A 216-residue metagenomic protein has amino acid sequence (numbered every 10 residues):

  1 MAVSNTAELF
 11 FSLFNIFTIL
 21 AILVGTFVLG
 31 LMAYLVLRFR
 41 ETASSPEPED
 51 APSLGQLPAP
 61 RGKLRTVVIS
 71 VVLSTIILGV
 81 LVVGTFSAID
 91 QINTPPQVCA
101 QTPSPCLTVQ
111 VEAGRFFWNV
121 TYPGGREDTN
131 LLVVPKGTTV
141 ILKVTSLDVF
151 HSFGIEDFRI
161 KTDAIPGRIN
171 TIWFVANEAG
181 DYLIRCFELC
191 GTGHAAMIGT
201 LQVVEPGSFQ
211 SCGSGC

Functional and structural regions predicted by a protein language model:
M1-R126, N130-L131, S211, C216: Extracytoplasmic entry segments of secretory-pathway proteins
S4, P135-G137, E205: Helix N-cap and loop-to-helix transition residues
E8, Q101-P103, R126, V134 (+3 more regions): A generic structural signal for short, solvent-exposed coil/turn residues that cap or connect secondary-structure
E41, R126, D157, R168 (+1 more regions): Residue-level detector of alpha-helical recognition elements and their boundaries
L78-G79, S104-P105, T162-C216: Extracellular/periplasmic metallocenter environments
Q110-E112, V133, V175, Q202: Well-ordered beta-strand positions
E112-G114, P123, T145-L147, E156-F158 (+1 more regions): Generic beta-structure capping elements
N119, V133-V134, T138-R185, M197: Membrane-embedded segments
